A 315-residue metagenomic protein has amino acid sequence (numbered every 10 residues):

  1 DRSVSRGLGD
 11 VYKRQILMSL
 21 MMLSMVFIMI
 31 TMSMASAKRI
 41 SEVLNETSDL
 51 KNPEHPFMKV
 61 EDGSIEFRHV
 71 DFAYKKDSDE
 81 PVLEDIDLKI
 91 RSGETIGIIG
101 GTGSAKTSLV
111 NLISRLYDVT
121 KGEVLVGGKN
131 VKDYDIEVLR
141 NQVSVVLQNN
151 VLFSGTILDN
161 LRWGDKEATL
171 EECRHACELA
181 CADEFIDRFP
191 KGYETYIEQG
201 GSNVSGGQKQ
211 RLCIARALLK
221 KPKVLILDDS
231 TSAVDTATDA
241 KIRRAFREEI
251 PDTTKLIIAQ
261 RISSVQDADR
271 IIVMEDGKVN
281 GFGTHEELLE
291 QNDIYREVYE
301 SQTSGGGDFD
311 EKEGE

Functional and structural regions predicted by a protein language model:
D1-Y12, S154, I258: Short, small-residue-biased leader/transition segments that mark boundaries at the very start of proteins
R2-S3, M32, D49, A73-S78: An intracellular "coupling" helix at the cytosolic face of ABC transporter transmembrane type-1 domains
S5-K38, V43-L44: Helix-loop-helix
V26, E46-T47, Q291, S301: Generic structural signal for alpha-helix termini and adjacent loop/cap motifs
E42, D49, R162: Conserved E/DxxT/N motif and adjacent residues on the DHp alpha2 helix of HisKA-family sensor histidine kinases
P53-E54: Surface-exposed, proline-enriched loop/turn segments that connect beta strands in immunoglobulin-like
M58-E315: ABC-type nucleotide-binding domain
